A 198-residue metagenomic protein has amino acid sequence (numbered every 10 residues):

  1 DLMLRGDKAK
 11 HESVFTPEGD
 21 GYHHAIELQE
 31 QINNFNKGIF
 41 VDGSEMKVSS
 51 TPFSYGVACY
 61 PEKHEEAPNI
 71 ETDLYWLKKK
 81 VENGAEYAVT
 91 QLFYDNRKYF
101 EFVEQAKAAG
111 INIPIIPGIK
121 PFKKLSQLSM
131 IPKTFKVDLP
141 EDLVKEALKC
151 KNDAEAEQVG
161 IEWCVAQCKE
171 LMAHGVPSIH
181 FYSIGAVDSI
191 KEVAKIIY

Functional and structural regions predicted by a protein language model:
L2, E86-D95, H180-S183: Catalytic beta/alpha-barrel core
G6, G19-S50, V57-E66, D73 (+4 more regions): Active-site pocket-lining/capping segments in soluble small-molecule metabolic enzymes
E12-H23, H64, E86-Q91: Flexible, glycine/proline-enriched loop segments at strand-loop-helix junctions that form or flank small-ligand binding
E66-N83: Active-site glycine-rich loop that binds ribose-phosphate moieties when present
K80, G84, P117, I179: Conserved, mostly hydrophobic/aromatic
Y94-R97, K120-K123, G185: Short beta->alpha linker loops
A154-Y198: C-terminal amphipathic alpha-helical "assembly" element that mediates oligomerization/partner interfaces or acts as
